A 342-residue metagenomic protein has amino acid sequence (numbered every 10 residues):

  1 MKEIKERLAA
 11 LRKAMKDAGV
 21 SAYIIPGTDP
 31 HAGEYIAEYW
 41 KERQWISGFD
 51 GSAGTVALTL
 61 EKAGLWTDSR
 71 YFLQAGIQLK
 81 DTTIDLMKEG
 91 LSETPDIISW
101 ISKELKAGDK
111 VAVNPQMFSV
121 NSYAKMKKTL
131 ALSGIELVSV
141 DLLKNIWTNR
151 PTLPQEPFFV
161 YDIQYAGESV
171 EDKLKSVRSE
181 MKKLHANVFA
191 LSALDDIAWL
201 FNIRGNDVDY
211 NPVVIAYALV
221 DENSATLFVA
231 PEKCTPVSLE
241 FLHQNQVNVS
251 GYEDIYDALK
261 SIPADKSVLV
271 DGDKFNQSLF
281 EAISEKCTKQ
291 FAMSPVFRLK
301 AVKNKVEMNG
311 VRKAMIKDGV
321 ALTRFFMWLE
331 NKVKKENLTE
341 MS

Functional and structural regions predicted by a protein language model:
M1-S342: Terminal domain-start leader segments
